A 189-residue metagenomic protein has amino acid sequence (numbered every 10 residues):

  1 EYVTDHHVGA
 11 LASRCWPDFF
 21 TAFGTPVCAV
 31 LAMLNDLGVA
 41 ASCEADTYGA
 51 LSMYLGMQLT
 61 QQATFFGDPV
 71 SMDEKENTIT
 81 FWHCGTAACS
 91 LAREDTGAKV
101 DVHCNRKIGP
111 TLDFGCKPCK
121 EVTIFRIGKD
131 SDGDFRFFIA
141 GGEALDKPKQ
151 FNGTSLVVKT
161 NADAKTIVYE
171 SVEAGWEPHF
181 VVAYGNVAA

Functional and structural regions predicted by a protein language model:
E1-G24: A charged, amphipathic alpha-helical module
H6, A10, D46-L51, G185: Conserved active-site and cofactor/substrate-binding residues in soluble primary-metabolism enzymes
H6-H7, H83, H103, H179: Histidine (H) residue identity feature
P17-C116: Active-site loop ensemble at the mouth of alpha/beta enzyme cores that anchors a bound cofactor
K107-A189: Extended hydrophobic packing segments that form well-structured cores
